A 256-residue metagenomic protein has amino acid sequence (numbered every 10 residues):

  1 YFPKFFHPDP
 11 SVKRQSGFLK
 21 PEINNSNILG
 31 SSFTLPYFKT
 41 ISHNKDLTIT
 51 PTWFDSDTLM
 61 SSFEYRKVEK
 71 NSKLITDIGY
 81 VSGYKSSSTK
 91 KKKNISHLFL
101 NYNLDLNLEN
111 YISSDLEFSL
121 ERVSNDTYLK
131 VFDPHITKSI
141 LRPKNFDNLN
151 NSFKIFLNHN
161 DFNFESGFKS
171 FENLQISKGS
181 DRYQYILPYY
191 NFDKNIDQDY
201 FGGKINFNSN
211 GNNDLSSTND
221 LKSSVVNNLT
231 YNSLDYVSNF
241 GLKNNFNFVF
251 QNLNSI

Functional and structural regions predicted by a protein language model:
Y1-I256: Outer-membrane beta-barrel proteins and related beta-barrel translocases across Gram-negative bacteria
